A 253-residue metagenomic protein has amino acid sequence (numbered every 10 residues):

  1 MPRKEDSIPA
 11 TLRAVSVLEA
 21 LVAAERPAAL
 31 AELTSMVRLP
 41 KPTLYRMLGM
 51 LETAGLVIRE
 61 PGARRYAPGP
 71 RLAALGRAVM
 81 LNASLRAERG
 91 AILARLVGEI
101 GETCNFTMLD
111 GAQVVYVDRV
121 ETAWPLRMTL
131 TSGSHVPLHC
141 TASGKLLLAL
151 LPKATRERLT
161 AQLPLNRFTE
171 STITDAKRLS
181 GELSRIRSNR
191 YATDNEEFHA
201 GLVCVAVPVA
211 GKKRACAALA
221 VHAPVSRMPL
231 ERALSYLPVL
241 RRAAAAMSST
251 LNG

Functional and structural regions predicted by a protein language model:
M1-N82, R86-A87, A245-G253: N-terminal helix-turn-helix
S7-T11, L30, R65, G69 (+9 more regions): Short, structured helix-loop boundary elements
A20, E88-E99, R185, N189 (+1 more regions): Amphipathic alpha-helical regulatory segments at dimerization interfaces that relay allosteric signals between sensory
V57-R59, F106-T107, V209: A structural signal for short hydrophobic beta-strand segments in well-ordered beta-sheet cores
A63, A67-L163: Amphipathic alpha-helical effector-binding/dimerization core of metabolite-sensing transcriptional regulators
F168-T169, A200: Intrinsically disordered, low-complexity polar/acidic regions
T174-A243: Extended hydrophobic
